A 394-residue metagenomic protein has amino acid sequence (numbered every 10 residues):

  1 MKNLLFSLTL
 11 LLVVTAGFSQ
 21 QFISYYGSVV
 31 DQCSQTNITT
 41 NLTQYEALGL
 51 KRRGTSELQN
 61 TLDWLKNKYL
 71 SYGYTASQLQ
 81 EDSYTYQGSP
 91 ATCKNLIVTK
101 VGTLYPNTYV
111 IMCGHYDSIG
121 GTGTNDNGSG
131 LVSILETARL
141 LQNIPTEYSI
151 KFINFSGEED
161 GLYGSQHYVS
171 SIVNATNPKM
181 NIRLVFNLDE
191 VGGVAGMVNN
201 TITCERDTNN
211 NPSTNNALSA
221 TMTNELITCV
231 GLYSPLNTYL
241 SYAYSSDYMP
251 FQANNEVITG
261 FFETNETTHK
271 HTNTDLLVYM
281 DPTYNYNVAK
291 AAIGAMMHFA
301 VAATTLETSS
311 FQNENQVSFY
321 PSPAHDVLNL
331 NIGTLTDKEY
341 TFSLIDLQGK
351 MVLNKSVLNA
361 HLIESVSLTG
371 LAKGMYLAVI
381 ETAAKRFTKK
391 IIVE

Functional and structural regions predicted by a protein language model:
M1-F22, T308-E314, M375-V379, A384: Bacterial Sec-dependent N-terminal signal peptides
Q20-E57, H115-D117, E266-L276: N-terminal capping segment at the start of a domain
I38-E46, Q78, N95-T99, Y109-G114 (+7 more regions): Structural recognition of the beta-strand scaffold that forms the well-ordered cores of secreted hydrolase catalytic
T40-V101: A non-catalytic alpha/beta surface segment that caps or lines the substrate-entry region of metallo-dependent hydrolase
L50-R53, D82-Q87, G102-Y105, Y116-G121 (+5 more regions): Solvent-exposed loop/turn segments at secondary-structure junctions within structured extracellular/periplasmic domains
S118-N215: Acidic/histidine-rich catalytic neighborhood of metal-dependent amide-processing enzymes
V194-T305: Active-site-adjacent substrate-binding region of metalloamidase/peptidase-like peptide-processing proteins
N313-Y320, A324-E394: C-terminal outer-membrane/trafficking sorting elements
